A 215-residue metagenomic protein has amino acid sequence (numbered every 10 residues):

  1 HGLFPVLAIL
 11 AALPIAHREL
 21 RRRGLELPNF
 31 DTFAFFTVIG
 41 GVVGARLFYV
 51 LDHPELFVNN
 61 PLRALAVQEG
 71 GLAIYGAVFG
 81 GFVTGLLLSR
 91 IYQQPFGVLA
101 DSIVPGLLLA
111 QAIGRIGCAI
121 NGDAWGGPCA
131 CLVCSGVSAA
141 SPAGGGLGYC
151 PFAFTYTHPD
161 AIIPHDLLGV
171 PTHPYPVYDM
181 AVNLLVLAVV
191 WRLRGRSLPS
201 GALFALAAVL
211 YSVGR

Functional and structural regions predicted by a protein language model:
H1-G214: A feature for loop-to-transmembrane-helix boundaries and adjacent hydrophobic helices in multi-pass integral membrane
